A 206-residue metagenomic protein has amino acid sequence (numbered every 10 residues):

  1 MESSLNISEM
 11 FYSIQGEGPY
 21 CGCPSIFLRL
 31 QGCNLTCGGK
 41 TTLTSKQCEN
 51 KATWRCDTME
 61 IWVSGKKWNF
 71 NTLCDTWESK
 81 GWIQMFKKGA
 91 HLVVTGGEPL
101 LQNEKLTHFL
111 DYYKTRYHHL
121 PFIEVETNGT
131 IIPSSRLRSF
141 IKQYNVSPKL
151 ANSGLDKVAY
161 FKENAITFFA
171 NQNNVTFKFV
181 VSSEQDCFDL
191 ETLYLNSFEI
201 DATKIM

Functional and structural regions predicted by a protein language model:
M1-S8, Y12, L35, G39-K142: Conserved Radical SAM active-site core
S3, P24-I26, A52, T203: A generic secondary-structure signal marking the coil-to-beta-strand transition
E9-S25: S-adenosyl-L-methionine
S13-G16, T58, N152, S182: Generic structural "secondary-structure junction" signal
G18, P24, G65-K66, E104 (+1 more regions): Solvent-exposed, flexible loop/coil residues
C23-F27, G89-H91: A common structural microfeature
L30-Q31: Aromatic-flanked redox-active Cys/Sec active sites in thiol-based oxidoreductases, especially the WC-centered
G89-H91, L100-M206: Conserved AdoMet/S-adenosylmethionine-binding subsite of the radical SAM
